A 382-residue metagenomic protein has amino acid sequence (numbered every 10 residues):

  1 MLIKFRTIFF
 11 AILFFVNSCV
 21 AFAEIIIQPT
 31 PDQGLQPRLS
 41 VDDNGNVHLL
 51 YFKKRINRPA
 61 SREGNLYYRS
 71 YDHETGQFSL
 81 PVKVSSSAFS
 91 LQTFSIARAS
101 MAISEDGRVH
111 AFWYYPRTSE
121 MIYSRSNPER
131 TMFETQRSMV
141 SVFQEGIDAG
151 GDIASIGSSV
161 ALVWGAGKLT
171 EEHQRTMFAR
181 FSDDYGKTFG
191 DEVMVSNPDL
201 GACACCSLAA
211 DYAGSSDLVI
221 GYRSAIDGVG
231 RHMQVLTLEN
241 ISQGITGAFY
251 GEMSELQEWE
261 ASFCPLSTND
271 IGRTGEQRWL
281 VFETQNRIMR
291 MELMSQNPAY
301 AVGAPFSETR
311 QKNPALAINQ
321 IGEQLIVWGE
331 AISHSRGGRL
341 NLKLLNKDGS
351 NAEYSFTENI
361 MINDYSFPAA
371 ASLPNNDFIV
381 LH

Functional and structural regions predicted by a protein language model:
M1-F9: Bacterial N-terminal signal peptides that target proteins for export
F9-S18: Bacterial N-terminal signal peptides
F22-H382: Extracellular, repeat-based ectodomains that mediate carbohydrate processing or recognition
